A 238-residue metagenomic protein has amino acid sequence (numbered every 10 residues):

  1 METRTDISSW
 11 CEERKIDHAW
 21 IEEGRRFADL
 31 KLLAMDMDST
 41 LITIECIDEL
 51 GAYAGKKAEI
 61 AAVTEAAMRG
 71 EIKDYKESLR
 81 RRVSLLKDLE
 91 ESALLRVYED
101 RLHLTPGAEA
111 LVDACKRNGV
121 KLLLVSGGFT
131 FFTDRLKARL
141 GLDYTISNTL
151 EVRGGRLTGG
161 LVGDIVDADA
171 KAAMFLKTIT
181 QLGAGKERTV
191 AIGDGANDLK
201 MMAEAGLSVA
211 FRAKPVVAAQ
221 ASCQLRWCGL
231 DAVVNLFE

Functional and structural regions predicted by a protein language model:
M1-M35: Non-catalytic pre-domain segments flanking phosphatase-related domains
T5, D88, A93-E238: C-terminal cap/substrate-recognition subdomain and adjoining C-terminal extension of metal-dependent phosphatase-like
A28-L30, A62, K186: Alpha-helical hydrophobic/aromatic positions enriched in membrane-embedded helices and signal peptides
L30-C46, D194-N197, M202: Asp-based phosphoryl-transfer active-site loop
D36-D38, R69, G154: Residue-level recognition of short loop/turn positions
M37-D38, I44-E45, L50, V63 (+3 more regions): Fold-independent oxyanion-binding glycine-rich loops and adjacent beta-strand/coil segments at enzyme active sites
D38, D48, A52-G55, L140-L142 (+1 more regions): A glycine- and small-aliphatic-rich helix-loop capping segment at beta-alpha/alpha-beta transitions that lines
C46-A114: A metal-dependent, Asp-based hydrolase signature
